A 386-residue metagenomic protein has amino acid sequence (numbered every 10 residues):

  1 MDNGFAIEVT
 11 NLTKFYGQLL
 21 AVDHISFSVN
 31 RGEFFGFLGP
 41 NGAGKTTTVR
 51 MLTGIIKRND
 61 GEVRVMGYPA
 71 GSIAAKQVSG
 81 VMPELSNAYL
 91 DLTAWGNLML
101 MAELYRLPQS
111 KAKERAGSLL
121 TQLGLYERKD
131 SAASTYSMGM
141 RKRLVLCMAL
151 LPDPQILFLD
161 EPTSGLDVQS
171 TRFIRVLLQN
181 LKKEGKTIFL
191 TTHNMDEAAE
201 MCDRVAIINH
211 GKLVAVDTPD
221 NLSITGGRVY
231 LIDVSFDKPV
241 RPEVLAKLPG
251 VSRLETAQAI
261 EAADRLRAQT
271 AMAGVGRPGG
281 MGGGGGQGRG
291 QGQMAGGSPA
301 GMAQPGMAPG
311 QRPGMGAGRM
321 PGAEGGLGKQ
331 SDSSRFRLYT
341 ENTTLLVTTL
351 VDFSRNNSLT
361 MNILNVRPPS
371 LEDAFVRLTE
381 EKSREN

Functional and structural regions predicted by a protein language model:
G4-I7, K14-N209, V214-A215: ABC transporter nucleotide-binding domains
G71, E197, V240-R241, L345-L346 (+1 more regions): Short phosphate-engaging motifs
I73, L90, E243, T348 (+1 more regions): Alpha-helical elements of the RecA-like P-loop NTPase motor core of helicases
R175-G276, M281-G290, G318, A323-R337 (+1 more regions): ABC transporter nucleotide-binding domain
D264-P305, P309-K329, N342-N386: C-terminal coupling/interaction segments
